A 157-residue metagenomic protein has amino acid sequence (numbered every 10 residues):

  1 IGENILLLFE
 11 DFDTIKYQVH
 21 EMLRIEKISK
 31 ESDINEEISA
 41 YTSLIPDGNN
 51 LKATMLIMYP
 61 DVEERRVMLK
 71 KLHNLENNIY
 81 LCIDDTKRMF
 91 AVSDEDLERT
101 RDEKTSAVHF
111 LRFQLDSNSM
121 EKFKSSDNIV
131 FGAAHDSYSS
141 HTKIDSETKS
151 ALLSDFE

Functional and structural regions predicted by a protein language model:
I1-E157: Charged, low-complexity intrinsically disordered segments
